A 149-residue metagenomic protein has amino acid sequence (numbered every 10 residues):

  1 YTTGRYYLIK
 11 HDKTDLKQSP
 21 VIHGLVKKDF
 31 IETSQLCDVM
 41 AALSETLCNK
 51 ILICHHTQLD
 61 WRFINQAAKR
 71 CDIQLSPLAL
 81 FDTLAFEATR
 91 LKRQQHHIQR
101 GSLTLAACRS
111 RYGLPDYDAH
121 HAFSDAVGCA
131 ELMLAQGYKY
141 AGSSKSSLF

Functional and structural regions predicted by a protein language model:
Y1-P77, Q99-P115, H120: Conserved non-catalytic scaffold segment of RNase H-like nuclease domains
S19-V21, F81-R100: Short alpha-helix plus adjacent loop in nuclease-associated cores
T57, T83, C129: Ser/Thr-centric signal marking residues that sit in or immediately flank functional binding/regulatory motifs
R111, A130-F149: Acidic two-metal-ion nuclease catalytic site recognized across multiple nuclease folds, prominently DnaQ/RNase D-T
Y117, A122, K145-S147: Internal, active-site/partner-interface "lid" segment
D125: Conserved catalytic/binding loops enriched for acidic/polar residues
